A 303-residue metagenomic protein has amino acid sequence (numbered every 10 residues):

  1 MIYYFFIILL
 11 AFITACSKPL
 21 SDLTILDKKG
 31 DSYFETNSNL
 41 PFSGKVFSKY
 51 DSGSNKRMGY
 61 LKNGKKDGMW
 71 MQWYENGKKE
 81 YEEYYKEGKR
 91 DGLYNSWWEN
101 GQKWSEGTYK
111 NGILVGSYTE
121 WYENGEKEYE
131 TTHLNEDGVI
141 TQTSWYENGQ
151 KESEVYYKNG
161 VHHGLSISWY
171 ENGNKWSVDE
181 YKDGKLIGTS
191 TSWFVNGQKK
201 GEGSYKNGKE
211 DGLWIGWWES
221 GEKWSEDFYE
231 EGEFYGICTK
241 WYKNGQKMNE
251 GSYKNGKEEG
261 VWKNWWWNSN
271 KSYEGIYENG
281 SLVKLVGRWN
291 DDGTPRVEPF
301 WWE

Functional and structural regions predicted by a protein language model:
Y4-I13: Sec-dependent N-terminal signal peptides
T14-E303: Glycine/tyrosine- and acidic-biased, solvent-exposed loop/turn segments at the edges of beta-strands
